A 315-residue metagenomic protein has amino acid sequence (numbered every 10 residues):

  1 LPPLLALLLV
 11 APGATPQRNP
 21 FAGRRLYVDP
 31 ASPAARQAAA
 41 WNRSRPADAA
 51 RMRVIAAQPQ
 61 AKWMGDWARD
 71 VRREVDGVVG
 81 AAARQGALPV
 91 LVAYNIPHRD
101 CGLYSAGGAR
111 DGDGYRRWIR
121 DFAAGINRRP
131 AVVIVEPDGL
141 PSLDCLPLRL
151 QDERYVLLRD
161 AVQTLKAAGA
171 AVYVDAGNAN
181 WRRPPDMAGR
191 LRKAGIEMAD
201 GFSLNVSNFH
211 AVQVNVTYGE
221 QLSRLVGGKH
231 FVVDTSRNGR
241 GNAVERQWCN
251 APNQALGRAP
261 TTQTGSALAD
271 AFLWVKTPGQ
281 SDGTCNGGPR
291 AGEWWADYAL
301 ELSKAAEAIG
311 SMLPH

Functional and structural regions predicted by a protein language model:
L1-P16: Secretory targeting and sorting signals
Q17-R18, A81, T262-G265: A general structural signal for short secondary-structure junctions and capping/turn motifs
P20-G125, T277-I309: N-terminal carbohydrate-binding/catalytic regions of secreted carbohydrate-active enzymes
G23, D29-I55, N180-A299: Surface-exposed substrate-engagement region within the catalytic domains of secreted or surface-exposed extracellular
R25-V28, A61-G65, L88-A93, A131-E136 (+6 more regions): Structural recognition of the beta-strand scaffold that forms the well-ordered cores of secreted hydrolase catalytic
A57-D66, L148, G169-R182: Acidic/glycine-enriched edge-of-secondary-structure segments
W67-D70, G77-V172, D186-L191, M198: Substrate-binding cleft of extracellular glycoside hydrolase catalytic domains
